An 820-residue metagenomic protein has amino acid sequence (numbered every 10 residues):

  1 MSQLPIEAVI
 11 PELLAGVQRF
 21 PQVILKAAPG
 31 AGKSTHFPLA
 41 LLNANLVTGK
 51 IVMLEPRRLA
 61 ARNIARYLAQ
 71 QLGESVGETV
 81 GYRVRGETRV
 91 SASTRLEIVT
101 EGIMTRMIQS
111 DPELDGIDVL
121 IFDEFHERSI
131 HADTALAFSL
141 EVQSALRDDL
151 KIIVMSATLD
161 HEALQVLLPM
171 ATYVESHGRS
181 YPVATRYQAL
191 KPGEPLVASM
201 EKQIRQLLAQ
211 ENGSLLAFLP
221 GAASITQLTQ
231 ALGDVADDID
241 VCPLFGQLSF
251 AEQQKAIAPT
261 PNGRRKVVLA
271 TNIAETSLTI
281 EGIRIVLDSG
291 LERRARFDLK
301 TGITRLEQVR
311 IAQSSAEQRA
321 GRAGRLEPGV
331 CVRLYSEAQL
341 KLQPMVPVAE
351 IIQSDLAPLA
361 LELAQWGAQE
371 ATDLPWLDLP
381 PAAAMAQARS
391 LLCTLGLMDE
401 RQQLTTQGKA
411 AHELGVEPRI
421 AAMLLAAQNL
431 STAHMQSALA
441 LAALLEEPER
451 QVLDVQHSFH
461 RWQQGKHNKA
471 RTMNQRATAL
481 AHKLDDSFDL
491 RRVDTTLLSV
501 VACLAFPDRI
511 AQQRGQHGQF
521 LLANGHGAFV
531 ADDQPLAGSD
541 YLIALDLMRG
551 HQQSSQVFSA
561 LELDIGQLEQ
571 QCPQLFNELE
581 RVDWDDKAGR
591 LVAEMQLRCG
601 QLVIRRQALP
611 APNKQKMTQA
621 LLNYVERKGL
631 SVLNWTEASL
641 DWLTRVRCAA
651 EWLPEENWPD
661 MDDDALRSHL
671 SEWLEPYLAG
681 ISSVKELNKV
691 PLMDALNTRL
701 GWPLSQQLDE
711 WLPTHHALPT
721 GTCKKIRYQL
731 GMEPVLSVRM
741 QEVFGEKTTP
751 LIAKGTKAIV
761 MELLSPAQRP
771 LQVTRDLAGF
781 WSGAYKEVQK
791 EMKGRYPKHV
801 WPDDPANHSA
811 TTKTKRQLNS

Functional and structural regions predicted by a protein language model:
M1-M423, L490-R492, M548-G550, G731-E733: P-loop NTPase motor module signature
T35, D238, P243, K255 (+4 more regions): Second RecA-like catalytic domain
L59, L545-G566, Q741-L763: Acidic, aromatic-enriched beta-alpha/helix-loop junctions
V76, P169, Q513-Q516, L708-P713: A short, compositionally biased
G86-R89, Y173-V174, G518-A523, W584 (+1 more regions): Short acidic-hydrophobic surface loop/beta-edge motif
Y181, A528, C723-K725: Short, isolated positions in well-ordered beta-strands
A502, R581, A588-S820: A positional "C-terminalness" feature that preferentially activates on distal terminal regions of long, nucleic
